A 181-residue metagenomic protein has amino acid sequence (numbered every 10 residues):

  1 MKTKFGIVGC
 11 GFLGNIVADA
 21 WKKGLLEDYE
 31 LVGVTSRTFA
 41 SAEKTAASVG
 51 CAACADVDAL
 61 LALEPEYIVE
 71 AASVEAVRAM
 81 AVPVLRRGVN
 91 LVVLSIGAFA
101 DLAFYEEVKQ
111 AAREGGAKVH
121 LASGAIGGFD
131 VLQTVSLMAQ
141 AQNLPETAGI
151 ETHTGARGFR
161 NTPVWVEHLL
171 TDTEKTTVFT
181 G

Functional and structural regions predicted by a protein language model:
M1-K44: N-terminal Rossmann-like dinucleotide-binding module
V8, I16-V17, H120, I126-G181: Active-site-lining helix/loop region of Rossmann-like oxidoreductase modules
E30-G33, E66, K118-V119: Short active-site oxyanion
K44-G50: Short, conserved SAM-binding/catalytic segment of Class I S-adenosyl-L-methionine-dependent methyltransferases
C51, R87-N90, E114-A117: A short helix->loop->beta-strand "cap" motif at the edges of active sites that frequently abuts
C54, E70, V93, V119-S123: General beta-strand structural signal in soluble alpha/beta enzymes
A55-R86, A98-L102: Beta-loop-alpha module in the N-terminal Rossmann-like domain of NAD(P)-dependent dehydrogenases, especially those
I96-K118: Rossmann-fold NAD(P)-binding glycine/threonine-rich loop
